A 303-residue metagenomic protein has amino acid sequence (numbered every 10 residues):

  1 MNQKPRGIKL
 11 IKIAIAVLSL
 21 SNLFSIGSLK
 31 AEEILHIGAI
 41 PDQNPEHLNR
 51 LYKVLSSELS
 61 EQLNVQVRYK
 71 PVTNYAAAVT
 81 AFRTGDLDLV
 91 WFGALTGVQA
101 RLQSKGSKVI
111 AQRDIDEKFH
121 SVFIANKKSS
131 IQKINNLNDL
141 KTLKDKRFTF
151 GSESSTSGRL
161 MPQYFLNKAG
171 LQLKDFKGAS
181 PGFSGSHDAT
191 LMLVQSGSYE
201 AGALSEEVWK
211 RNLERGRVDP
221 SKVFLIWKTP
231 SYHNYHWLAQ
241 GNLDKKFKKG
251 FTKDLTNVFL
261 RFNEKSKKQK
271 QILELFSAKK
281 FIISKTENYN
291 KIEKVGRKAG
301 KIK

Functional and structural regions predicted by a protein language model:
E32-L35, Q43-V54, L238-A239, K246-K303: An extracytoplasmic/periplasmic, membrane-proximal ligand-sensing/linker region
E32-T96: Extracytoplasmic small-molecule ligand-binding "clamshell" domains of the periplasmic binding protein/Venus flytrap
P41, S121-Q132, H233-F247: A bilobed periplasmic-binding-protein/Venus flytrap-type ligand-binding module shared by bacterial periplasmic
K53-N64, T156-F183, L213-V218, K294 (+1 more regions): Ligand-binding cleft/hinge of the Venus flytrap
Y69-T80, G93-L95, L173-M192: Short helix-initiation/N-cap motifs at beta->coil->alpha
W91-S104, N167-K168, L193-S196, E200-P220: A ligand-binding cleft/hinge motif common to bilobed small-molecule-binding domains
S107-D116, K177-S180, L213-S231: Short beta-strand->loop
R113-A169: A conserved helix-loop-strand patch within extracytoplasmic ligand-binding domains of the periplasmic binding
